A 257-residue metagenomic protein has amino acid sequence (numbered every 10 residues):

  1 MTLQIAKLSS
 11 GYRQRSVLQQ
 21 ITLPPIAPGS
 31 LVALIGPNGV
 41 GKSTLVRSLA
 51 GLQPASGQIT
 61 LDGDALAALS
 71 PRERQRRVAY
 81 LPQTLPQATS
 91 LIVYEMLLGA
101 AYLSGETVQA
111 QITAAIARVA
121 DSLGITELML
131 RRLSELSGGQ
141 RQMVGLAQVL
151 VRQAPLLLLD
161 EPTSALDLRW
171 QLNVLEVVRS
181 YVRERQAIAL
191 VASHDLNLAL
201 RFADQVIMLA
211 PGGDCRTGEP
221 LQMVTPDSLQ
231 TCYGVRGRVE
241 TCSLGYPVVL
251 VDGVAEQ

Functional and structural regions predicted by a protein language model:
I35-P37: The feature captures the beta-strand-to-loop junction immediately N-terminal to the Walker
A50: Helix-to-loop junction immediately C-terminal to a conserved catalytic motif
G57-A65, R74: Conserved ABC transporter NBD signature motif
A110-L128, Q153: Conserved ABC ATPase "signature" region
R132-L136, Q140: Conserved ABC ATPase signature
L157-E161: Catalytic Walker B motif of ABC-type/P-loop ATPase nucleotide-binding domains
C232-Q257: ABC ATPase nucleotide-binding domains
